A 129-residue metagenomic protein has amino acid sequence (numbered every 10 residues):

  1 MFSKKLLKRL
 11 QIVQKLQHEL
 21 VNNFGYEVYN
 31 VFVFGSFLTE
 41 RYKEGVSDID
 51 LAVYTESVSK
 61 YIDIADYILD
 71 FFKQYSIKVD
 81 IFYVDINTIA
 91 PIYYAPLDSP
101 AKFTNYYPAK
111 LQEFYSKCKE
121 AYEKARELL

Functional and structural regions predicted by a protein language model:
M1-F32, L38-G45, T55-L129: Catalytic core of pol beta-like nucleotidyltransferases
D48-D50: Acidic Asp/Glu-based divalent-cation binding sites
